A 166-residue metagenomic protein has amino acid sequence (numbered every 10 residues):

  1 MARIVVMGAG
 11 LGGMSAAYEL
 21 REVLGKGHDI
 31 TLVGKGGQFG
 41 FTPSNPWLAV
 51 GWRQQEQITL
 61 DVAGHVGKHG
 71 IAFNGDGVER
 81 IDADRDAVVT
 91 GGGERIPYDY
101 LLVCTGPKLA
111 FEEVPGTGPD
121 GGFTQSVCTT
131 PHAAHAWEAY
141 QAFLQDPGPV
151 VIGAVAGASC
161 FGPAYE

Functional and structural regions predicted by a protein language model:
A2-A72, A156-E166: Beta1-alpha1 glycine-rich phosphate/pyrophosphate-binding loop at the start of Rossmann-like nucleotide-binding domains
I71-Y165: FAD-binding core/adjacent interface of flavoenzyme oxidoreductases
